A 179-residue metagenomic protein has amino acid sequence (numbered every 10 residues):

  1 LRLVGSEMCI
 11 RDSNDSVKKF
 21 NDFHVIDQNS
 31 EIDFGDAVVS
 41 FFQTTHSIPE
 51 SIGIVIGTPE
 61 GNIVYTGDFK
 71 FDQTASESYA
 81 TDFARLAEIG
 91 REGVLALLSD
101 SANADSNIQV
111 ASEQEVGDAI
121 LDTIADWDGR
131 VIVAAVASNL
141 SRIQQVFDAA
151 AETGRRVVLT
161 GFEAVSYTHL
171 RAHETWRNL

Functional and structural regions predicted by a protein language model:
L1-I10, H169-A172, W176-L179: Single conserved hydrophobic/aromatic residue that forms the stacking wall/gate of nucleotide- or nucleobase-binding
S6-E7, R11, E88-L97: Active-site metal-binding motif and surrounding structural segment of the metallo-beta-lactamase
S6-E7, R11-D27: Active-site HxH/HxHxD metal-binding segment of metal-dependent hydrolases
D27-G90, Q144-F147, A151-T153: Core dinuclear metal-dependent hydrolase active-site scaffold
S47, G67-F69, S101-A102, V136 (+1 more regions): Active-site metal-binding loops of divalent metal-dependent hydrolases
V64-G67, L95-D105, I124-G129: Gly-rich Lys/Arg/Thr-decorated short loops/hinges at beta-loop-alpha junctions or inter-strand turns that position
S101-E115: Glycine-rich phosphate-binding "P-loop"
A111-R177: Hard-cation-handling environments
